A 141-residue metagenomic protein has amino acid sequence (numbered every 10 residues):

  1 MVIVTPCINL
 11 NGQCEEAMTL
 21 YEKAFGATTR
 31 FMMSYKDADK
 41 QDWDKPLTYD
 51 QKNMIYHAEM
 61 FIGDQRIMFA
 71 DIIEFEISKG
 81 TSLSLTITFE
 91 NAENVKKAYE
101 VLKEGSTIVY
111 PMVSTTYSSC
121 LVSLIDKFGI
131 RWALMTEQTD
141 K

Functional and structural regions predicted by a protein language model:
V2, L20, R30, M54 (+2 more regions): Vicinal oxygen chelate
I8-D64: Core segments of cupin and vicinal oxygen chelate
